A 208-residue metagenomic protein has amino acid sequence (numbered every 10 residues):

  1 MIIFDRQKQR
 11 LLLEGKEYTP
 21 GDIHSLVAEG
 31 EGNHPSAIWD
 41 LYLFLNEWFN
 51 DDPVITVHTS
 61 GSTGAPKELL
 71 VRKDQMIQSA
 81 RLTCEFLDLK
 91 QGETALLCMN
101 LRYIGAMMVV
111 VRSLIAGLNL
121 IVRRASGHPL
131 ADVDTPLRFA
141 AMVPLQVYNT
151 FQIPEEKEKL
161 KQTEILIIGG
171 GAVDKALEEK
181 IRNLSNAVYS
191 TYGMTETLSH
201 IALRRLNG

Functional and structural regions predicted by a protein language model:
M1-A37: N-terminal leader/targeting and accessory segments in enzymes
M1-Q7, L12, T83-C84, R102-A116: Hydrophobic alpha-helical segments in the ANL/AMP-binding
D40-H58, Q91-T94: Conserved pre-ATP/AMP-binding loop-to-beta segment of ANL
P53-R81, D88: Conserved AMP-binding A3 loop
T59-S62, A95, V110, A140 (+3 more regions): Conserved S/T- and glycine-rich ATP-binding loop of Class I adenylate-forming
K73-Q78, T94-N149: AMP-binding/adenylate-forming
E85-K90, E156-K159: Glycine-rich helix-loop-beta junction characteristic of Rossmann-like nucleotide cofactor-binding loops
Q152-N207: Gly/Ser/Thr-rich phosphate-binding loop
